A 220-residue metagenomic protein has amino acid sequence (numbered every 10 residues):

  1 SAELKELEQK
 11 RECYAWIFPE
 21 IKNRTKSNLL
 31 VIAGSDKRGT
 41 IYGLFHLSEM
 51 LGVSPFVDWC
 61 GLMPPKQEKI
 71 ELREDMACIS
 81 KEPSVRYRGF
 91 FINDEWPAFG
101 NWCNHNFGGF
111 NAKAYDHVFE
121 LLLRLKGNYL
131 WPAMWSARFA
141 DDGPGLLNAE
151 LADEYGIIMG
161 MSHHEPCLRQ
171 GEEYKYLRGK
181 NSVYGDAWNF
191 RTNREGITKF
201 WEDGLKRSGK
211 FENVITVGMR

Functional and structural regions predicted by a protein language model:
S1-E82: Contiguous, structured surface segment used for ligand recognition
E82-R220: Aromatic-lined carbohydrate-binding surfaces of glycoside hydrolases
